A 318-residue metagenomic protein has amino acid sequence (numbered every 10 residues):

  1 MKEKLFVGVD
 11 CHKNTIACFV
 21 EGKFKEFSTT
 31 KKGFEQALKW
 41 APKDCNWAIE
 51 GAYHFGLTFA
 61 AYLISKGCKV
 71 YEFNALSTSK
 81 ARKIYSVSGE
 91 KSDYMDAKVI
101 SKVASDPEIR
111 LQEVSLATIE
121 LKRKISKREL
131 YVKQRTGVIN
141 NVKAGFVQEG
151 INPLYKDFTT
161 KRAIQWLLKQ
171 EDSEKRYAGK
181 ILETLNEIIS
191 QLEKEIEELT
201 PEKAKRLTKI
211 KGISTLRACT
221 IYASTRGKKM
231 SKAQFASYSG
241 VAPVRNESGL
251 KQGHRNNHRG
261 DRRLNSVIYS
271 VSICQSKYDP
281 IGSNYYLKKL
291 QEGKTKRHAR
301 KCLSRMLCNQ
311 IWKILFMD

Functional and structural regions predicted by a protein language model:
K2-E21, I100: Gly/Thr-rich phosphate-binding beta-strand-loop-beta motif of the actin/hexokinase/Hsp70
E21-N46: Nucleic-acid-processing active sites and adjacent nucleic-acid-binding tracks, predominantly divalent metal-dependent
K32, K209, T215, T220-K296: Phosphate-backbone recognition surface of nucleic-acid-processing proteins
C45-F55: Short glycine-rich phosphate-binding loop at a beta-alpha junction
Y71-L111, K251-R259: Short alpha-helix plus adjacent loop in nuclease-associated cores
S101-R123, K161-Q170: A short, charged helix-loop
I125-R206: Glycine-rich, often acidic, oxyanion-interacting loops/wings at catalytic, nucleic-acid, or phospho-protein interfaces
I281-D318: Acidic, carboxylate-rich catalytic segments that either coordinate divalent cations
